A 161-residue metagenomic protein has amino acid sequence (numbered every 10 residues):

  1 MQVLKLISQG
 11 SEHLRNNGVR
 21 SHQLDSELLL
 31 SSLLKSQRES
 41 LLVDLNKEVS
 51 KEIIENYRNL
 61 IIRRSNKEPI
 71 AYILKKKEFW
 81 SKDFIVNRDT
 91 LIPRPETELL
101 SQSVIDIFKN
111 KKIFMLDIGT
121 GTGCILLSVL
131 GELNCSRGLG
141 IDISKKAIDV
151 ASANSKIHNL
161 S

Functional and structural regions predicted by a protein language model:
M1-L34, E39-L42, N46-V49: Non-catalytic accessory regions of SAM-dependent methyltransferases
L4, R20, E27, E39 (+4 more regions): Residues in well-ordered alpha-helical elements
K5-S8, E12-N16, K51-R63, Q102 (+3 more regions): Replace "anionic and nucleotidyl ligands
I7, S26-E27, Y57, K67-I70 (+2 more regions): A general structural signal for well-ordered alpha-helical segments in protein cores
N17, S21, S36, E52 (+3 more regions): Residue-level signal for short amphipathic helical patches enriched in basic/charged and nearby hydrophobic residues
G18, H22, Q37-R38, P69 (+3 more regions): Secondary-structure boundary/capping signal
S31-S103, I107: Conserved AdoMet
E96-S161: Conserved SAM/SAH cofactor-binding pocket of Class I
